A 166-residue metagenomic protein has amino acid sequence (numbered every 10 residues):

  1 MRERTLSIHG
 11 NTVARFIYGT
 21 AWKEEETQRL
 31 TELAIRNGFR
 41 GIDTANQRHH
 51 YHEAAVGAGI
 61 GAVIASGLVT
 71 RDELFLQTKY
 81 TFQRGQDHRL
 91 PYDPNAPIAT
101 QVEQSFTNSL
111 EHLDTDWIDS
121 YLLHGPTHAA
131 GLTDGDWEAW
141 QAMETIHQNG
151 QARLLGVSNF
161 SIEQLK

Functional and structural regions predicted by a protein language model:
M1-T78, D116, E138, A142 (+1 more regions): N-terminal binding-site loop/beta-alpha segment at the start of enzyme catalytic domains that lines or forms
I8-T12, Q86, S120-L123: A short alpha-helix capping/helix-coil boundary motif
A21-K23, Q47, K79-Q83, L123-P126 (+1 more regions): Active-site beta-loop-alpha junctions enriched in small/polar residues
E25-E26, Y51-H52, R84-Q86, H128-G131 (+1 more regions): Short catalytic/ligand-binding loop motif for oxyanion handling, primarily in non-cytosolic enzymes, centered on
G67, R71-A99, H124: Structural motif corresponding to the early beta-alpha repeats
L90-K166: Glycine/proline-rich, positively charged, aromatic-decorated active-site loop/lid region on the catalytic face
